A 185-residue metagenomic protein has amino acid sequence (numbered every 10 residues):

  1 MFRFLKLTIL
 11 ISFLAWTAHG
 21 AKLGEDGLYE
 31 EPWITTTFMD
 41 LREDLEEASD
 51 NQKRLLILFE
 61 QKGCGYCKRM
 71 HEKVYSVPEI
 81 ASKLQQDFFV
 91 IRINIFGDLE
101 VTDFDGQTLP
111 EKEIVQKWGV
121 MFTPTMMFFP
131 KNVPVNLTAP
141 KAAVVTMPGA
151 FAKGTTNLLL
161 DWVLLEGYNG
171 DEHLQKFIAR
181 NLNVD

Functional and structural regions predicted by a protein language model:
K6-A15: Bacterial N-terminal signal peptides
A21-L45: N-terminal "domain-start" segment that seeds a small globular fold
T35-T36, V77-L109: Thiol-based oxidoreductase modules, predominantly thioredoxin-like and allied folds used for disulfide exchange
T36-L55, L84: A short beta-strand-turn-helix
S49-D50, S82-Q85, W118-F122: Extracellular/periplasmic catalytic domains that process cell-envelope and extracellular macromolecules
N51-G65, V90: Short active-site neighborhood of thiol/selenol oxidoreductases, capturing the structured segment around
K68-E72: Detector for the c-type heme attachment site
Q116-D171: Non-catalytic, surface beta->alpha helical segment in thiol-disulfide oxidoreductase systems
